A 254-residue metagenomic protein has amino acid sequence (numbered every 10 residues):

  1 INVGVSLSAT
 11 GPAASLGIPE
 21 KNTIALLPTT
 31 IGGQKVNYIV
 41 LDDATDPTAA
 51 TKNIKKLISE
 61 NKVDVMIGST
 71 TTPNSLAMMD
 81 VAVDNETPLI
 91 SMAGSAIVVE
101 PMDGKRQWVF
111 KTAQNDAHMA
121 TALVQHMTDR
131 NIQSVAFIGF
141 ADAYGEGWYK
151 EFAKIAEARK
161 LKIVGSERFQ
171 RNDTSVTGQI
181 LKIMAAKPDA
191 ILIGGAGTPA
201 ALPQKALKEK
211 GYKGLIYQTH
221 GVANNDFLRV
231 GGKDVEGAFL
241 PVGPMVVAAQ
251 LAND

Functional and structural regions predicted by a protein language model:
N2, N37, Q133-S134, D189-A190: Residues that mark the start of a beta-strand
N2, S15-N22, T30-P101, T112 (+2 more regions): Beta-alpha junction/loop-to-helix N-cap segments that form part of ligand/metal-binding clefts
G4-T10: Acidic/histidine-rich, surface-exposed loop or edge segments in extracytoplasmic proteins
G11-L16, P47-T48, D226-F227, V247-Q250: Short, solvent-exposed loop/turn elements at domain surfaces
G11-N22, A143-G147: Glycine- and acidic-residue-enriched helix-capping/strand-helix junction motifs
K62-S166, L215-V247: Extracytoplasmic ligand/sensor domains, especially the bilobed periplasmic-binding protein
I67, A190-G194: Structural motif
G197-A200, V247-D254: Extracellular/periplasmic ligand-binding modules, especially the Venus flytrap/periplasmic-binding
